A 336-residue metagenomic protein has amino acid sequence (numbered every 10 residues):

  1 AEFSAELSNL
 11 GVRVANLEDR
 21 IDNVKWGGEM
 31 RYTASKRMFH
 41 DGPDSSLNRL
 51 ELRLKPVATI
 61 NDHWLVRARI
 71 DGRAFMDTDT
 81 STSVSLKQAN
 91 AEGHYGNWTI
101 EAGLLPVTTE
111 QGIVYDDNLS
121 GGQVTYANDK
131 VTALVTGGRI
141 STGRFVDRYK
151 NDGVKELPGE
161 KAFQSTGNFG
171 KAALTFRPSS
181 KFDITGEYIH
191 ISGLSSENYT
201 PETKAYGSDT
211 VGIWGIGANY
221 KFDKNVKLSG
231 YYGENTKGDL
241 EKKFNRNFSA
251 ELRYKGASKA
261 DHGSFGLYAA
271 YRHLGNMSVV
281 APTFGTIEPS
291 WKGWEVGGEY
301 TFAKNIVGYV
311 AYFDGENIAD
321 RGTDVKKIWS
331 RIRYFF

Functional and structural regions predicted by a protein language model:
A1-E29: N-terminal periplasmic/intermembrane-space "pro-region" immediately following the signal or transit peptide
L10, N48, S330: Functionally constrained cores in energy, signaling, and assembly domains
K25, E29-K36, P43-Y149, T166-E187 (+3 more regions): Outer membrane beta-barrel
T33-S45, T78-S81, H94, A162-Q164 (+3 more regions): Outer-membrane beta-barrel pore domains
L119-Q123, D152-K155, T203-K204, T286-S290: Short, low-complexity, polar/charged sequence segments that are solvent-exposed and flexible
R148-K161: Intrinsically disordered, low-complexity Ser/Thr- and acidic-rich flexible linkers and loops, especially at boundaries
